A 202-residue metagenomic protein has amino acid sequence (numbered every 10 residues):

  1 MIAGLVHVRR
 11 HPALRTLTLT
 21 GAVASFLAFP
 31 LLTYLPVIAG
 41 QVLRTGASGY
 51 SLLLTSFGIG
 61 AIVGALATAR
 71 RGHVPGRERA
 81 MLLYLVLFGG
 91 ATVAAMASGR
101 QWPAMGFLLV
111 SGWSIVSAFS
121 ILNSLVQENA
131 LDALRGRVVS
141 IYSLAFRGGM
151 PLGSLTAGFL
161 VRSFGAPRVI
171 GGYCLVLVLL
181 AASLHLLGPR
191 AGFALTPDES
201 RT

Functional and structural regions predicted by a protein language model:
I2, R9, L35-T202: C-terminal transmembrane bundle of multi-pass solute transporters/carriers
H7-F29, L109-W113: Pair of pore-lining "gating" transmembrane helices in MFS-fold secondary transporters
T18, F26-I38, I121: Short helix-kink/termination motifs in transmembrane helices of multi-pass secondary transporters
